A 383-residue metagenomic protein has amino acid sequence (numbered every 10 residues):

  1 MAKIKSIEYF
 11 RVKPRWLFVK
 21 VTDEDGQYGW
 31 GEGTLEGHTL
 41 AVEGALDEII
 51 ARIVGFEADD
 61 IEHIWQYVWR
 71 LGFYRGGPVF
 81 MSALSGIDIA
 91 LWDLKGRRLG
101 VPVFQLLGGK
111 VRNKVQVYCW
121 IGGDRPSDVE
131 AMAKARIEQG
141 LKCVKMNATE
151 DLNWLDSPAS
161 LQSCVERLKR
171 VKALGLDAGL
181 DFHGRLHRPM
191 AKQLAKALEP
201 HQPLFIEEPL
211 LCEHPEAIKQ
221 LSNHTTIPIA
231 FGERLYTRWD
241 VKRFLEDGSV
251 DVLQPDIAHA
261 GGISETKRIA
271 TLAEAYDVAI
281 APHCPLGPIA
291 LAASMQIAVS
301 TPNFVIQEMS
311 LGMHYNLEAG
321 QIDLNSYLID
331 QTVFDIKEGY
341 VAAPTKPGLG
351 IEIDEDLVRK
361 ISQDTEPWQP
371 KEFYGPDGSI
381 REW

Functional and structural regions predicted by a protein language model:
M1-K20: Short, Gly/Pro- and small/polar-rich lid/capping loops
I4, G26, I49, I87 (+8 more regions): Conserved, mostly hydrophobic/aromatic
L17-E24, Q331-V333: Short beta-strand elements
T22-L99, N316-L317, R381-E382: Metal- or metallocofactor-binding catalytic centers and their adjacent structured scaffolds across diverse enzyme
G44, I49, H63, Q202 (+2 more regions): Shared catalytic-loop signature of beta/alpha-barrel
D88-D128: Glycine-rich, aromatic-flanked loop segments that form ligand/cofactor-binding clefts across common enzyme folds
K114-T225: Metal-dependent enolase-superfamily TIM-barrel catalytic cores that perform enediolate-based chemistry
G348-W383: Extended hydrophobic packing segments that form well-structured cores
